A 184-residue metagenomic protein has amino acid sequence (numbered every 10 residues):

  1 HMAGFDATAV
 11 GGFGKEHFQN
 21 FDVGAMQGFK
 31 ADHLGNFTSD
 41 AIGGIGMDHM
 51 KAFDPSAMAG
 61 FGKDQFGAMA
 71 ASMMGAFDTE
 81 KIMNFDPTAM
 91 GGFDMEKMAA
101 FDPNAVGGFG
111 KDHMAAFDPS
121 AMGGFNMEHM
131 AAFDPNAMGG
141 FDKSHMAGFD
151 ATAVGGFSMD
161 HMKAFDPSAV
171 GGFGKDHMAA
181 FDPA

Functional and structural regions predicted by a protein language model:
H1-A184: General marker for long, soluble alpha-helical cores
